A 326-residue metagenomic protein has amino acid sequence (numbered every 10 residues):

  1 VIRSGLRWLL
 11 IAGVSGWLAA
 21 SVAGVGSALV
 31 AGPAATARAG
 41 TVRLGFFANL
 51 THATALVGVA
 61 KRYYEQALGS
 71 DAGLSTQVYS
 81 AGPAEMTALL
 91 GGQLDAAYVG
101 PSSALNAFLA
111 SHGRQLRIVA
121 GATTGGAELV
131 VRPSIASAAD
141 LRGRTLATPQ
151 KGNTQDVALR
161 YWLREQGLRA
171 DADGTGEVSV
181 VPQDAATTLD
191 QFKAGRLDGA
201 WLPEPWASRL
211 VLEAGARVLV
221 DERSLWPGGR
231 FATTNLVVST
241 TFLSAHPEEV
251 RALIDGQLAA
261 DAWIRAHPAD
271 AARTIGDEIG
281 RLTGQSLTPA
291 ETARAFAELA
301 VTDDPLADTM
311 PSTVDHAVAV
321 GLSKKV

Functional and structural regions predicted by a protein language model:
V1-S75, P311-V314, V318-A319, K324-V326: N-terminal hydrophobic or amphipathic helices and topogenic motifs
S27, I118-S137, G229-H246: Hydrophobic/proline-rich hinge and linker segments of small-molecule sensing/allosteric domains, predominantly
G32-P182, D198-E204, L219-V220: Short, glycine-/small- and polar/acidic-enriched structural segments that line small-molecule recognition paths
E65-D71, S224-G229, A297-L306: Short, solvent-exposed loop/beta-turn-alpha elements that line the ligand-binding surface or hinge of extracytoplasmic
L68, Q93, Y98-P101, F108-S111 (+10 more regions): Sec/Tat-exported extracytoplasmic proteins
S80-P83, Y98, P149-V157, A186 (+5 more regions): Soluble non-cytosolic domains of exported or imported proteins
S103, G174-E177, A186-G280: Pocket-lining segment of extracytoplasmic ligand-binding domains
S244-K324: Secondary-structure end/capping motifs
